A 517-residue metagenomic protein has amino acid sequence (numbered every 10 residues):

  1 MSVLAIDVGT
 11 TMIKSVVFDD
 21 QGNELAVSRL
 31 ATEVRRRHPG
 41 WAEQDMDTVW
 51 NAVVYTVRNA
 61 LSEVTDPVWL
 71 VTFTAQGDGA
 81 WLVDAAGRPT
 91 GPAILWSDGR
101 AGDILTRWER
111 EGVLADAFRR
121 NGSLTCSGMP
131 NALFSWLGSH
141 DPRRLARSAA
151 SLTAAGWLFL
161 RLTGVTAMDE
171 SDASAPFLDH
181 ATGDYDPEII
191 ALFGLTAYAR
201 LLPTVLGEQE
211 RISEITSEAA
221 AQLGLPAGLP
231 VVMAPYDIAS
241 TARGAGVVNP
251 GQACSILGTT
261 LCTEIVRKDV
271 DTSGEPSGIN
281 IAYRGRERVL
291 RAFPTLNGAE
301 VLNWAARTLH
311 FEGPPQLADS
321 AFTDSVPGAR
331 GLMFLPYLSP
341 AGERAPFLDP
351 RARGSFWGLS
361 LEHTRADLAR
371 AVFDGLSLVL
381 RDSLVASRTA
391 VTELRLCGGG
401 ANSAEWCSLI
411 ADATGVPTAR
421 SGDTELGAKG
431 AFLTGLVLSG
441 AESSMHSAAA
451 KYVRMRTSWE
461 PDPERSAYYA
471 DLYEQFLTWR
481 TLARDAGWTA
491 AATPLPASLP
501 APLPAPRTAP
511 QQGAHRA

Functional and structural regions predicted by a protein language model:
M1-G91, R119, A220-A221, L225-M233 (+5 more regions): N-terminal glycine/serine-rich phosphate-binding loop of ATP-dependent small-molecule kinases, especially carbohydrate
L4-A5, E109-N121, A132-A167, F177-L192 (+4 more regions): Active-site core segments that coordinate phosphate-bearing ligands/cofactors across diverse enzyme families
G22, D45, V71, D98 (+3 more regions): Residue-level signal for inorganic ion chemistry
L30, R35, I94-A101, D172-S174 (+2 more regions): Short, acidic/turn-prone active-site loops that include or flank metal/cofactor- and phosphate-binding residues
R58, S62-W96, L124-G128, F159-D179 (+1 more regions): Short beta-strand-loop/turn "lid" adjacent to the catalytic site in phosphate-handling enzymes
V68, A199-L202, V391: Core-facing hydrophobic residues within beta-strands of well-ordered domains
L82, D103-R107, T241-R243: Pocket-flanking alpha-helical
